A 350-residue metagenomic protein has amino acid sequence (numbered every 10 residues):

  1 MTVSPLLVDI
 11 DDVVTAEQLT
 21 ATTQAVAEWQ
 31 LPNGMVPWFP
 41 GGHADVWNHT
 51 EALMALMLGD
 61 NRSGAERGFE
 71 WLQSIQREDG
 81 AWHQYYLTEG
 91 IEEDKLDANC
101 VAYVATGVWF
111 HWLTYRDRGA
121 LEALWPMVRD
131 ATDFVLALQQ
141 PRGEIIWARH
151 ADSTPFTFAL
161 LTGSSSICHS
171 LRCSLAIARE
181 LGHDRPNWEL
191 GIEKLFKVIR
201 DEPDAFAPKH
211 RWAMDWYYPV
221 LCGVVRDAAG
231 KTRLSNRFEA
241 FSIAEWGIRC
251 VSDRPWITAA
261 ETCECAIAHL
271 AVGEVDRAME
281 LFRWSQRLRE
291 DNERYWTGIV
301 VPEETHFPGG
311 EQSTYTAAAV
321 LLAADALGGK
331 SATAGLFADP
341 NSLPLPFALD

Functional and structural regions predicted by a protein language model:
T2-D12, T50-G64, Y103-A120, S165-H183 (+3 more regions): Well-ordered alpha-helical scaffold segments within catalytic/enzyme domains
T2-H43, E66-Y103, W125, D130-F158 (+2 more regions): Extended glycan-interaction surfaces of carbohydrate-active proteins
W29, W38, G42-T50, M54-N61: N-terminal beta1-alpha1-beta2 module of alpha/beta enzyme domains
F156-R200: Loop-centered beta-sheet repeat module
